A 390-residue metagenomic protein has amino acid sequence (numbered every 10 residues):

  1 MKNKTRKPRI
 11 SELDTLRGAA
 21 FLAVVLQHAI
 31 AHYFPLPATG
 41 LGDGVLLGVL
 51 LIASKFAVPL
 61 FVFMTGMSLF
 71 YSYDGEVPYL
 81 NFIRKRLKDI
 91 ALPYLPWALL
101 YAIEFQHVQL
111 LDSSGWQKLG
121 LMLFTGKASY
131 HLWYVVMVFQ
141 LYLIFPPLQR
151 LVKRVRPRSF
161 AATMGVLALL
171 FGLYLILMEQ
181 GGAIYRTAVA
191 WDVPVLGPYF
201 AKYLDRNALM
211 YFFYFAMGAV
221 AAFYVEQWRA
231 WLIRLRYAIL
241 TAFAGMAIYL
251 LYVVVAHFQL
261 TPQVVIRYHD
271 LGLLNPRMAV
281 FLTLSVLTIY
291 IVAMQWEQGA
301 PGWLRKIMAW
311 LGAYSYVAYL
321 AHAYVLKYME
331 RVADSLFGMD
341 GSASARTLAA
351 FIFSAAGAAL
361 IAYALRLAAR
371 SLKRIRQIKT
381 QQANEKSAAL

Functional and structural regions predicted by a protein language model:
R6-I10, Y73-R84, Q149-F160, F223-Y237 (+1 more regions): Membrane-interface helix-boundary motifs at transmembrane edges
S11-S72, I90-A98, F124, A128: Functionally critical transmembrane alpha-helices in membrane proteins and complexes, commonly lining
L22-A29, L167-Q180, A242-H257, A318 (+1 more regions): Aromatic-anchored segments of alpha-helical transmembrane domains
G48-V58, F124-M137, M178-Y214, Y249-V286: Interfacial loop-to-helix transition and helix-capping segments at the boundaries of transmembrane helices
L51-L60, S72-F105, L110-Y130, L141 (+3 more regions): Transmembrane alpha-helical segments and their boundary/interface "anchor" motifs in multi-pass integral membrane
V58-M67, W133-F145, L209-A222, F281-I291 (+1 more regions): Hydrophobic cores of alpha-helical transmembrane segments in multi-pass inner/ER membrane proteins, independent
E104-Q109, Q117-A183, P198-M217, A222 (+1 more regions): Hydrophobic alpha-helical segments with transmembrane-like composition
M246, L250-R370: Alpha-helical transmembrane segments of multi-pass integral membrane proteins
